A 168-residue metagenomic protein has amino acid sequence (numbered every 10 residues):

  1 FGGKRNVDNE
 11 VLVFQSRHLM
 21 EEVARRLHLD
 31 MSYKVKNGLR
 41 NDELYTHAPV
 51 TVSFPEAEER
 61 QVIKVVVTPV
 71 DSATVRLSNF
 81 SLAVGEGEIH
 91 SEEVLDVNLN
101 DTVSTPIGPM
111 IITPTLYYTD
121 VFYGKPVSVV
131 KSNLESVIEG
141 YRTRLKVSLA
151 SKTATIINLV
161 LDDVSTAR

Functional and structural regions predicted by a protein language model:
G2, N6, L29-R168: Solvent-exposed "coupling" segments
V7-E10, S16-L19: Stable alpha-helical elements in mature extracytoplasmic
R17, E21, V164-T166: Proline-centered helix-kink/hinge sites
